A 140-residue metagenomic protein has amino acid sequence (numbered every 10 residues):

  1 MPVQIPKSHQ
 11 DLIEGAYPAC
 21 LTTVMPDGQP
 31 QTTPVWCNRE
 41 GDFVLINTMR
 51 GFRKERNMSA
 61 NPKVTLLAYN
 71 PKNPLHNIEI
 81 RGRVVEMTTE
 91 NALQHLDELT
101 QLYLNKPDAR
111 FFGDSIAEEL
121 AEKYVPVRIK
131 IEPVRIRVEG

Functional and structural regions predicted by a protein language model:
M1-P18, P74: Extreme N-terminal tail/first-helix region
P2-Q4, N77-G140: Charged, gly/pro-rich active-site loop segments
I13-E14, S59-A60, A121: Alpha-helix boundary recognition
A16-R50, M58, V64-A68, E79: Short beta-strand segments
D27-Q29, K72-P74, E119-K123: A short beta-turn/loop motif at secondary-structure boundaries
G51, P62-T65, A109-I116: Short acidic (Asp/Glu) patches
F52-K54, N73: Short, surface-exposed beta-strand-loop junctions and turns on beta-sheet-rich folds
N70-P71, P133: Short secondary-structure boundary segments
